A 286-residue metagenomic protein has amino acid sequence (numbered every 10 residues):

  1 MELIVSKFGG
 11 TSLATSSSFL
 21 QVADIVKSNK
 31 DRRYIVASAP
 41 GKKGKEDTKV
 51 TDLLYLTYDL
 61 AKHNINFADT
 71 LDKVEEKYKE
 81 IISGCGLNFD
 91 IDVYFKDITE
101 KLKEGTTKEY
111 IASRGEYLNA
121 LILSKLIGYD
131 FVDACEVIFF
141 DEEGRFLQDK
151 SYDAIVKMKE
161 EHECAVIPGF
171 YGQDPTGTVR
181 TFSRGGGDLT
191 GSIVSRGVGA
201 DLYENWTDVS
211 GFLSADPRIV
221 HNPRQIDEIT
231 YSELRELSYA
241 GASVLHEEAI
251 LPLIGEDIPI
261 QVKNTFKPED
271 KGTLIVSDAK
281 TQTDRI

Functional and structural regions predicted by a protein language model:
M1-L245, I250: Nucleotide/pyrophosphate-binding catalytic subdomain
P40-G41, V209-G211, N264-E269, A279: Glycine-rich beta-alpha junction loops
D90-I91, L245, P259-P268: Flexible, glycine/charged-enriched surface loops at secondary-structure junctions
I127, C135, K263-F266, Q282-R285: Proteins with a high burden of low-complexity, intrinsically disordered sequence enriched in S/T/G/P/A and R, requiring
H221, I260, A279-K280: Alpha-helix boundary/capping detector
L253: Acidic-aromatic/histidine active-site loop/patch
T273-I286: A conserved regulatory-domain signal marking ACT and ACT-like small-molecule sensing domains and adjacent regulatory
